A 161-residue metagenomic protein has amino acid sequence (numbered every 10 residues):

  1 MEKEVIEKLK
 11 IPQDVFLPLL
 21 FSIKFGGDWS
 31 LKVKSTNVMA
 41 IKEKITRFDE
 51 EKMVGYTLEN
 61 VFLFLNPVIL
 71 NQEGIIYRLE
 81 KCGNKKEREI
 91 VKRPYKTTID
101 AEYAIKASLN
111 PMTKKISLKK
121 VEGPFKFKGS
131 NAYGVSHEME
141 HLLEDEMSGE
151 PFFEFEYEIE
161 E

Functional and structural regions predicted by a protein language model:
M1-E161: Positively charged
